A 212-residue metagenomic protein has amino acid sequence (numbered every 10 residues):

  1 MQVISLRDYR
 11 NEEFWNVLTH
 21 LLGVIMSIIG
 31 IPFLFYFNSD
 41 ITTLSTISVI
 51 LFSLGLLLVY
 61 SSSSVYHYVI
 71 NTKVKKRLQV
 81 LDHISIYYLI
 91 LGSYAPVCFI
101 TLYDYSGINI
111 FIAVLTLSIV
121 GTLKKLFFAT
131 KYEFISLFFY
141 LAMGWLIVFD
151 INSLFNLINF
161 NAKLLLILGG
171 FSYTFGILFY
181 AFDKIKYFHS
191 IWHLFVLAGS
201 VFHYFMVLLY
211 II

Functional and structural regions predicted by a protein language model:
M1-I212: Multi-pass alpha-helical transmembrane bundles in non-GPCR membrane proteins that perform intramembrane catalysis
